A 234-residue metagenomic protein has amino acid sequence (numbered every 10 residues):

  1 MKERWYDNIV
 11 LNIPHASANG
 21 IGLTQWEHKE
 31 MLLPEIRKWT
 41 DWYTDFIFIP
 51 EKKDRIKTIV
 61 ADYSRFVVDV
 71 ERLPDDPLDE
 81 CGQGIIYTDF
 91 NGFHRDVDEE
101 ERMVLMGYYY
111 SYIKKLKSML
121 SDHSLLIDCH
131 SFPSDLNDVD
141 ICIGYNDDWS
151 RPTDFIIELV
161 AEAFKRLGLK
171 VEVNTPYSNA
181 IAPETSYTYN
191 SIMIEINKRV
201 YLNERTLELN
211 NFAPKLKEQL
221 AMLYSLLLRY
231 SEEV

Functional and structural regions predicted by a protein language model:
M1-L126, S131-V234: N-terminal catalytic or cofactor-binding beta/alpha core of small enzyme domains
